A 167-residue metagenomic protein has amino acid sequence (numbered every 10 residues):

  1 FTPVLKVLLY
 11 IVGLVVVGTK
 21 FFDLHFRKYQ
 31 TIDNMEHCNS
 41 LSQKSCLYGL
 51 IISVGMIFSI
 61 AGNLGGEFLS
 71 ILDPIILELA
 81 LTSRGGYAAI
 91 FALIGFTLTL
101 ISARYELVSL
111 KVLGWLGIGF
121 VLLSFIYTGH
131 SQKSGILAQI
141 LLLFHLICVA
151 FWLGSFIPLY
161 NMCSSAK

Functional and structural regions predicted by a protein language model:
F1-K167: Polytopic transmembrane helical bundles with strong interfacial aromatic enrichment
